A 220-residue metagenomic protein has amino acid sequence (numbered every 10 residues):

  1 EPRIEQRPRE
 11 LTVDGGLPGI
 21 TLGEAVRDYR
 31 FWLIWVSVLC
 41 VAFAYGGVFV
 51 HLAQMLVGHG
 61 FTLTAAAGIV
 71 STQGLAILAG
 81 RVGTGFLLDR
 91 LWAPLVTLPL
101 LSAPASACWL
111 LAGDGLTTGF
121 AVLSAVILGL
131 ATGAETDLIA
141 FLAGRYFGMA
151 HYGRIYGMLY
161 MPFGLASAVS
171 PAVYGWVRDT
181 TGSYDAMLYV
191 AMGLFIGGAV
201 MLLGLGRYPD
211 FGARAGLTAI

Functional and structural regions predicted by a protein language model:
G23-F86, S170: Extracytoplasmic gate region of multi-pass secondary transporters
L56-V57, L87-L88, V173-G182: Interfacial helix-cap and linker-helix signal at transmembrane-aqueous boundaries of multi-pass secondary transporters
L63-T64, M149-M158: Loop-to-transmembrane helix entry/capping segments in MFS-fold secondary transporters and related SLC/MFSD carriers
R90-L101: Cytoplasmic membrane-interface "Motif A"-like loop-to-helix N-cap segments of 12-TM Major Facilitator Superfamily
S102-L116: C-terminal ends and interior cores of transmembrane alpha-helices in multi-pass membrane transporters/permeases
A134-F147: Intracellular juxtamembrane helix-capping segments at the cytosolic ends of symmetry-related transmembrane helices
W176-L194: A membrane-interface helix-boundary motif in multi-pass transporters
M192-I220: Multi-pass alpha-helical transporter architecture, strongest for 12-TM Major Facilitator/SLC carriers used
